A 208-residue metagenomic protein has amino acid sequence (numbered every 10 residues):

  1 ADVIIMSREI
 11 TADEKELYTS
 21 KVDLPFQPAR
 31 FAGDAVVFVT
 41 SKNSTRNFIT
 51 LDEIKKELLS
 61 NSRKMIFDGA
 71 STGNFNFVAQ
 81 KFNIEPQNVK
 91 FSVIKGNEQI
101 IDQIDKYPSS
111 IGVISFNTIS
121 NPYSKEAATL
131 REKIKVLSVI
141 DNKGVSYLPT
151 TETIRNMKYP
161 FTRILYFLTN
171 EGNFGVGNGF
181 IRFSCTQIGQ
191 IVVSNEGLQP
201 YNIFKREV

Functional and structural regions predicted by a protein language model:
A1-I4, R8-E9, E16-V208: Exported/periplasmic ABC-transporter solute-binding proteins
